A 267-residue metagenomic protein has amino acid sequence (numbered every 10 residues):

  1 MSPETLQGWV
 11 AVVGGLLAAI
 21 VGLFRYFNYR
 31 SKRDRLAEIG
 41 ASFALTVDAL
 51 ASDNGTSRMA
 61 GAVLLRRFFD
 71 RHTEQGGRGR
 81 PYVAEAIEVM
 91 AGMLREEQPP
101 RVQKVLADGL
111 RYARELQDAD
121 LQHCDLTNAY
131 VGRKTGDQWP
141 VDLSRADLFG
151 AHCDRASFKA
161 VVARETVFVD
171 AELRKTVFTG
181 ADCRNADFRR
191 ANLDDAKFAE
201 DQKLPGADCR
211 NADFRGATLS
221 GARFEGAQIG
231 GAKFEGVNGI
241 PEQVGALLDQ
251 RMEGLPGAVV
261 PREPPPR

Functional and structural regions predicted by a protein language model:
M1-L36: Membrane-embedded hydrophobic alpha-helical segments
T46, V89-M90: Buried hydrophobic core positions in alpha-solenoid tandem helical repeats
D53-N54, Q98-P99: Short inter-helical turns and helix N-cap capping residues of alpha-solenoid HEAT/ARM repeat scaffolds
A60-G61, A86, L106: Conserved hydrophobic register position within alpha-solenoid helical repeats
L65, M90, Q103, A107-R111: Hydrophobic core/packing positions within alpha-helical solenoid repeats
F68-Q75, M93-E97, G109-A119: Residue-level signature of the C-terminal ends
R111-R267: Tandem repeat scaffolds
